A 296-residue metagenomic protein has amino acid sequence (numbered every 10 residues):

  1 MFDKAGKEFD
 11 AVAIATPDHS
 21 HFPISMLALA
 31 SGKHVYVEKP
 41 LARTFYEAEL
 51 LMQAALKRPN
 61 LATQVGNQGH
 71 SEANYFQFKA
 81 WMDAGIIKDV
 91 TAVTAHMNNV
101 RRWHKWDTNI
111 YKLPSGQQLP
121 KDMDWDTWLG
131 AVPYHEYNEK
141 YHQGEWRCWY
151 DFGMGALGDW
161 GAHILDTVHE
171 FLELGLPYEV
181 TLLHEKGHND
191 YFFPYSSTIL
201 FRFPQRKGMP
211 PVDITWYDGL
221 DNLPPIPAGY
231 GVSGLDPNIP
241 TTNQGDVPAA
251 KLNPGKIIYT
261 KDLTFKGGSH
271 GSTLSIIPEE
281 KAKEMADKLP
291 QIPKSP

Functional and structural regions predicted by a protein language model:
M1-I14: A structured beta-alpha segment of the ubiquitous adenosine-cofactor-binding alpha/beta core
A11, A62, A92: Short, Asp-centered acidic motifs that coordinate Mg2+ and/or phosphate in catalytic or ligand-binding sites
I14, G66-Q68, A95: Short beta-strand and adjacent tight-turn residues that come in two discontinuous sequence segments and form the edges
T16-H19: N-terminal glycine-rich "phosphate-gripper" loop used for MgATP/nucleotide binding and carboxylate activation
F22-S71, G85: Beta-strand-loop-alpha-helix segment that lines the small-molecule cofactor/substrate pocket of alpha/beta enzymes
F76-Q77, D89, T94-P296: Contiguous beta-strand/loop segments that form the cofactor/metal-binding neighborhood of enzyme cores
